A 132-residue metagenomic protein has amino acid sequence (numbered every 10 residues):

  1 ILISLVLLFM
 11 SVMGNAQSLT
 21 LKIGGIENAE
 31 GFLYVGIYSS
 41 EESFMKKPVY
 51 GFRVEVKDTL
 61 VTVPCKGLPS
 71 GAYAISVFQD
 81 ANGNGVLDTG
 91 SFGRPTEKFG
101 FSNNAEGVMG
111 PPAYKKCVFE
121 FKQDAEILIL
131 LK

Functional and structural regions predicted by a protein language model:
I1-L19: Bacterial Sec-dependent N-terminal signal peptides
S18-E27, I129: A short, amphipathic beta-strand motif
N28-E41: Short, ordered, surface-exposed loop/turn motifs in non-cytosolic proteins
M45-D58: Short, acidic Ser/Thr/Gly-rich low-complexity loop/linker segments typical of extracellular and cell-surface proteins
T59, P64, L68-A72: A glycine-anchored, Pro-Gly-centered beta-turn/N-cap motif
Y73-V77: A short tyrosine-centered beta-strand micro-motif
A81-D88: Acidic, glycine-anchored loop motifs typical of Ca2+
E97-K132: Extracellular beta-sheet/turn segments enriched in Thr/Pro/Gly and aliphatic residues
